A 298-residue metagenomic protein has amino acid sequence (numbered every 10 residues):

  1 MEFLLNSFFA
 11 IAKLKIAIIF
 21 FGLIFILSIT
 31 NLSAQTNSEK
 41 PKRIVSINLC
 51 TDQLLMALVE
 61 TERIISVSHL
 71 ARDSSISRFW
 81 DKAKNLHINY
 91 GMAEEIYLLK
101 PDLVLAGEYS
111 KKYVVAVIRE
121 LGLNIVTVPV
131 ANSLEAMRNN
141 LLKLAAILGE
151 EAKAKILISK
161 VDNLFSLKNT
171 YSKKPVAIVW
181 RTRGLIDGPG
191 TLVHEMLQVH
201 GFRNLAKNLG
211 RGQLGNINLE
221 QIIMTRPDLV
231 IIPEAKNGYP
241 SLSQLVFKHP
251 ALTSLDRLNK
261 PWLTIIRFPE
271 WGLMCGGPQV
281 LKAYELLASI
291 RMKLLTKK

Functional and structural regions predicted by a protein language model:
M1-A12: N-terminal secretory signal peptides that target proteins for export/translocation
A17-S28: Bacterial N-terminal signal peptides
K42-L58, A152-G201: Basic- and aromatic-lined ligand-binding clefts that recognize polyanionic substrates
K42-R43, A136-A146, K155, S166 (+2 more regions): Structured C-terminal subdomain patch of bacterial secreted/periplasmic proteins
R43-Y109, Y113-V114, F202-L205, L209 (+2 more regions): A short, structured surface patch at a secondary-structure boundary
S68, L192-L214, T264-R267: His/Asp/Glu-enriched short active-site or ligand-binding loop at hydrolase and phosphoryl-transfer sites
A106-E108, T127-A131, I178-G190, P269: Short beta-strand->loop
